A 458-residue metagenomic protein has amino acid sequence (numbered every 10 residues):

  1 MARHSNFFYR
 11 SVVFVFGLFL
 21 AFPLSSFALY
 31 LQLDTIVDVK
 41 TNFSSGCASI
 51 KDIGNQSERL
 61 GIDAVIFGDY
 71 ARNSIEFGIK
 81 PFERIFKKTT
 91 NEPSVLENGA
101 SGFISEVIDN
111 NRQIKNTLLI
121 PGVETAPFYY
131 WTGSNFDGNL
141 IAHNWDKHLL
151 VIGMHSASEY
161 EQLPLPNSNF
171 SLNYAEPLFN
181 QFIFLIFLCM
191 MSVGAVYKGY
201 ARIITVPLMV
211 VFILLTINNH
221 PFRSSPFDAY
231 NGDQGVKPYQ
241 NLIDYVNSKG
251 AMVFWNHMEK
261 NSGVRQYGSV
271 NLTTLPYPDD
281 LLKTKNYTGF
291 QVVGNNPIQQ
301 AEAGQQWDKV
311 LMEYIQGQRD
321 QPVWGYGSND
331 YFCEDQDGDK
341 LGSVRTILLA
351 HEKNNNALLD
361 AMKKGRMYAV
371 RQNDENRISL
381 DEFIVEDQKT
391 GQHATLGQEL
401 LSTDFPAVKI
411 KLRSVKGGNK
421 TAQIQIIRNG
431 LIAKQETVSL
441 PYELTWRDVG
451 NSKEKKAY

Functional and structural regions predicted by a protein language model:
A2-V13: Bacterial N-terminal signal peptides that target proteins for export
V13, E124, S156, M258 (+5 more regions): Residue-level marker of positions within ordered structural domains that often coincide with functionally constrained
V13-P23: Bacterial N-terminal signal peptides
A28-L31, S44, I50-G54, F67 (+5 more regions): C-terminal functional module detector
L29-N256, G263-V264, K283-K285, Q291-E313 (+1 more regions): A metal-dependent hydrolase metal-coordination microenvironment
I79-E83, N135-F136, G268-L272, P276 (+1 more regions): Short low-complexity, flexible loop/linker segments enriched in glycine and/or proline with clustered acidic
L272-P297, A350-H351, N356: Structural recognition of alpha->loop->beta junctions
